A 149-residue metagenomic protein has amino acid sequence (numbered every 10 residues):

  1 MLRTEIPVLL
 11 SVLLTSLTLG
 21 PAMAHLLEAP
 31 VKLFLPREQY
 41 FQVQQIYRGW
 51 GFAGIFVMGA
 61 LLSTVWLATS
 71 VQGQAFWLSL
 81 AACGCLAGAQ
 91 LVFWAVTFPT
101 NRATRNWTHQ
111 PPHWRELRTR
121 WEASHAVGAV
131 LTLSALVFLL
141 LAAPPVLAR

Functional and structural regions predicted by a protein language model:
L2-L62, R105-R118: Interfacial loop at the N-terminal end of multi-pass membrane proteins
L2-S16, W66-G88: Interfacial segments of alpha-helical transmembrane regions
G54-L67, A129-V137: Core segments of transmembrane alpha-helices that mediate helix-helix packing or line hydrophobic substrate/ligand
A81-A82, A89, A135, A142: Small-residue hotspots
A87-A95: Mid-bilayer segments of alpha-helical transmembrane spans in multi-pass integral membrane proteins that mediate
A95-H109: Transmembrane alpha-helical segments of integral membrane proteins
P111-L136: Alpha-helical transmembrane segments of multi-pass integral membrane proteins, characterized by long hydrophobic
L141-R149: Juxtamembrane boundary at the C-terminal end of a transmembrane helix
